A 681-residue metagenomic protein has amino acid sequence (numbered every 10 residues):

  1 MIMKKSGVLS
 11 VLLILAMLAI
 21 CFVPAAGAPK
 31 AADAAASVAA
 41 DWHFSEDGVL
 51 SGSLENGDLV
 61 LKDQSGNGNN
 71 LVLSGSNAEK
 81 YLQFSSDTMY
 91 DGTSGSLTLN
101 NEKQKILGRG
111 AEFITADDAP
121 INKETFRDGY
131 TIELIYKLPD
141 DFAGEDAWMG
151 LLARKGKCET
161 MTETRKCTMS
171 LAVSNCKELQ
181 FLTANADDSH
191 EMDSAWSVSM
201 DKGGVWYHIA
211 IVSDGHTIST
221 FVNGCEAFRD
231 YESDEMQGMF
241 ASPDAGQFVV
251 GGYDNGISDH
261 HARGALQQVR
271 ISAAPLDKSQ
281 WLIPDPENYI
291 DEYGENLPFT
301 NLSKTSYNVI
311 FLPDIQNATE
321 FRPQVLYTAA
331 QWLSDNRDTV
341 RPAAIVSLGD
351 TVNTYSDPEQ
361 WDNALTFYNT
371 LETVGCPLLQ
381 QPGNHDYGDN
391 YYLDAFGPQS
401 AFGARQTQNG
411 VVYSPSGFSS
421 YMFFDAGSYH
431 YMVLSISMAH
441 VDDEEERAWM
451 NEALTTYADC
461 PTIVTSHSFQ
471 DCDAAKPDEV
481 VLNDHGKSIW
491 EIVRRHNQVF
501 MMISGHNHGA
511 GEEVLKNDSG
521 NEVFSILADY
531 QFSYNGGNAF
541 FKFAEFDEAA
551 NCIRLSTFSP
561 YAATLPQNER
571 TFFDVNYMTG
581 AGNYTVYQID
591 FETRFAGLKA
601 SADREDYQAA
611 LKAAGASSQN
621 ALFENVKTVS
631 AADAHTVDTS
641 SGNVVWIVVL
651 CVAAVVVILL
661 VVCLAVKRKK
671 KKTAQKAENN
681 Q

Functional and structural regions predicted by a protein language model:
G27-L107, W281-Y293: Extracytoplasmic low-complexity segments
A78-S86, D357-A448, V514-L527, A539-E545 (+3 more regions): Extended active-site neighborhood of metal-dependent phosphoesterases/phosphodiesterases
T98-Y130, D193-M200, N369: Short surface loop/edge beta-strand patches of beta-sandwich-type extracellular domains that form ligand-contact sites
M149-T183: Glycan-recognition/cleft segments
Q180-H208: Short, aromatic/His-centered strand-loop micro-motif at the edge of beta-sheets
V205-S219: Localized edge beta-strand/strand-to-loop motifs within extracellular or lumenal beta-rich domains
D230-A265: Flexible glycan-contacting loops in extracellular carbohydrate-active proteins
Y289-E359: N-terminal active-site segment of His-dependent metallophosphoesterases
